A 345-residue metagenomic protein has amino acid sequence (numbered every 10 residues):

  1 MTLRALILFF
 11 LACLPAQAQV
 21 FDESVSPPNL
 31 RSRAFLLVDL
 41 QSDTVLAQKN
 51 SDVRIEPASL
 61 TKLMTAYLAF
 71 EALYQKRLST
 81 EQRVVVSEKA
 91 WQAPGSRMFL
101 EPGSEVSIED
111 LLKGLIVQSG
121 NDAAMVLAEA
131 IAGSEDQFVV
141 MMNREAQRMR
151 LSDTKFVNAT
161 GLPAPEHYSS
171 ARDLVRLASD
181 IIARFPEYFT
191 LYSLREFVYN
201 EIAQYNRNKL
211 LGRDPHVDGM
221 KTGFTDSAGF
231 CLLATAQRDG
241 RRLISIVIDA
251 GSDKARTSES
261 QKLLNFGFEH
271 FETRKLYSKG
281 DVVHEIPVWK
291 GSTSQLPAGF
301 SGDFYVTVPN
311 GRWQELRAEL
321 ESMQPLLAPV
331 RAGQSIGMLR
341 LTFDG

Functional and structural regions predicted by a protein language model:
M1-L8: Sec-dependent signal peptide recognition, specifically the positively charged N-region followed immediately by
F9, S26-P28, Q48, A236 (+2 more regions): Sterically constrained small-residue positions within well-ordered secondary structures of folded domains
F9-Q19: Hydrophobic h-region of N-terminal signal peptides that target proteins for export in Gram-negative bacteria
A12, S24-V25, V306: Compositionally biased, intrinsically disordered/low-complexity regions enriched for serine, proline and threonine
C13, P57, S79-R83, E129 (+3 more regions): Short amphipathic alpha-helical leader/targeting segments
A18-R184, E196-N200: Active-site-adjacent loops and short helices of periplasmic peptidoglycan-processing enzymes
L151-K155, P163-Y168, R172-G345: Domain-terminus/edge residues, biased toward the C-terminal soluble/receptor-binding domains of extracytoplasmic
